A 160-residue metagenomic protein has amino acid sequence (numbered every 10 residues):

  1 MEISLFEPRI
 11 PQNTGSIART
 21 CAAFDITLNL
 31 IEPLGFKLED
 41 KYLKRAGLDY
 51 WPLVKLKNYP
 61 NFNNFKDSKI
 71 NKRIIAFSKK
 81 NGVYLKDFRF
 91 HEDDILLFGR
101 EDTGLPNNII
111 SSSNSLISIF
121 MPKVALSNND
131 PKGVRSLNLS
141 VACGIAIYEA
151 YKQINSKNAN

Functional and structural regions predicted by a protein language model:
M1-N160: Post-transcriptional modification and biogenesis factors for structured RNAs of the translation apparatus
